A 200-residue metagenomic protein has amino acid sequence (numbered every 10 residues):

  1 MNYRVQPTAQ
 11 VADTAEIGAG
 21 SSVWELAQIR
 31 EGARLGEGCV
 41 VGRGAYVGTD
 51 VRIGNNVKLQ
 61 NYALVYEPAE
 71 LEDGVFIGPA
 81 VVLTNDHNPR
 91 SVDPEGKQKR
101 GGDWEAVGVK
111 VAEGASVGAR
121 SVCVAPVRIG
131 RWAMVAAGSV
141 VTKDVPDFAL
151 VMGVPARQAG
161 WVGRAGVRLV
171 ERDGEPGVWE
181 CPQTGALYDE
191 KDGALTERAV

Functional and structural regions predicted by a protein language model:
M1-P7, S22-R128: Flexible, glycine/small-residue-enriched loop-and-beta-strand segment within the central core of proteins
N56, Q60, G96-Q98, V117 (+2 more regions): Short Cys/His-rich Zn2+-coordinating modules
Q158, V167-V170, L187-Y188: Cys/His-rich microdomains that often coordinate metals
Q158-W161, W179: Cys/His-enriched microdomains
G163, C181-T184: Short cysteine-rich clusters marking metal-coordination/redox-active sites
E171-V178: Short linker/helix segments within small regulatory modules
L187-V200: Short metal-binding segments enriched for Cys and/or His
